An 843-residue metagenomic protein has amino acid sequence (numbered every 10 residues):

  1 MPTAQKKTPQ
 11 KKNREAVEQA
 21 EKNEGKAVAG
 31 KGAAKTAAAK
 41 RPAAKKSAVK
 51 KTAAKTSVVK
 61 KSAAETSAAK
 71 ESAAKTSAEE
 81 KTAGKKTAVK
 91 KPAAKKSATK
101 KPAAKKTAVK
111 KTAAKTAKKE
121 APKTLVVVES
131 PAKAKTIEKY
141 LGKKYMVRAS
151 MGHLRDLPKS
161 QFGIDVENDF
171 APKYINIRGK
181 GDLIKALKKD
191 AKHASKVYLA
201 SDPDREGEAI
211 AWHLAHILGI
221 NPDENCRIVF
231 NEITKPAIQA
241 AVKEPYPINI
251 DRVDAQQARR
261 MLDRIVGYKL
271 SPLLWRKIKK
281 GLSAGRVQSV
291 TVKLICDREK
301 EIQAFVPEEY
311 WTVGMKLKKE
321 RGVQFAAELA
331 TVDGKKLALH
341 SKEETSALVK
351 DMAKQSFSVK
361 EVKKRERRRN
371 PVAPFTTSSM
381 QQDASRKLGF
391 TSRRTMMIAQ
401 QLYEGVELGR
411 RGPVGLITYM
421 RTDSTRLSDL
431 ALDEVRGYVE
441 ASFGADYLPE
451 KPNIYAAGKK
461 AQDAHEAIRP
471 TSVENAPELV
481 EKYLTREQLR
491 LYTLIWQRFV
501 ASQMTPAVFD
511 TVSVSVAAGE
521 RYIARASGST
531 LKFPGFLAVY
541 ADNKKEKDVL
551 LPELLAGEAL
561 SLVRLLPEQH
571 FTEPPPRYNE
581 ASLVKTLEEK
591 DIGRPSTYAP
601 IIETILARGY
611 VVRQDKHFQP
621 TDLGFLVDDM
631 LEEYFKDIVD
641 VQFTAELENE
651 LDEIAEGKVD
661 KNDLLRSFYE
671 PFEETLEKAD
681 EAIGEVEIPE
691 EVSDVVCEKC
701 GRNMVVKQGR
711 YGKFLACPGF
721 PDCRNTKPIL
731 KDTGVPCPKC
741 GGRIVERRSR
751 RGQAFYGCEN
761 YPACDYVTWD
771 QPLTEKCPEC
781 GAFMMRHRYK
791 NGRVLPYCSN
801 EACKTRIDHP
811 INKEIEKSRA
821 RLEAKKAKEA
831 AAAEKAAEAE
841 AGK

Functional and structural regions predicted by a protein language model:
P2, V109-R260, K269, A330 (+3 more regions): Intrinsically disordered, low-complexity regulatory segments
P2-G25, A29-K31, K35, K40-R41 (+15 more regions): Basic, low-complexity terminal or inter-domain segments flanking catalytic cores
P122, D202-P203, K279-S283, K364-A373 (+3 more regions): Conserved short loop/turn motifs at secondary-structure junctions
T136-Y140, A186, A209-I217, A237-A241 (+10 more regions): Alpha-helical scaffold elements adjacent to nucleotide-binding pockets in ATP/GTP-utilizing enzyme cores
I233-M315, R365: C-terminal or mid-to-C-terminal helical accessory/interaction module adjacent to the motor/catalytic core
R259-K269, V287, M315-K319, R367-S379 (+5 more regions): Core structural elements
A338-A373: Metal- or metallocofactor-binding catalytic centers and their adjacent structured scaffolds across diverse enzyme
V359-V362, N370-A384, R411-M420, P574-T586 (+1 more regions): Short acidic, hydrophobic short linear motifs in intrinsically disordered regions
